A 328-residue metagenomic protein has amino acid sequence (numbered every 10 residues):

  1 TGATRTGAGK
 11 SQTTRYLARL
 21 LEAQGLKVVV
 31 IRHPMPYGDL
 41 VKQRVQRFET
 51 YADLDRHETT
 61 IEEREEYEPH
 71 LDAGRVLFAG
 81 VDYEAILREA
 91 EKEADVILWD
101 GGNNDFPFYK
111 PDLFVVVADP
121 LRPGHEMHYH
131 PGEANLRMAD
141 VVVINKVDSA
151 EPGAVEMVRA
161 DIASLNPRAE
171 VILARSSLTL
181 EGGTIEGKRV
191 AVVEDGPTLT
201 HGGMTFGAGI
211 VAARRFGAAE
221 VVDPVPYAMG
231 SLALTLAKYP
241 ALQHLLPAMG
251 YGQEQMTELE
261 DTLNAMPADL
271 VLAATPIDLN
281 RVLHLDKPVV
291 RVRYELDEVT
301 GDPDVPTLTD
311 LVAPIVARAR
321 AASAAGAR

Functional and structural regions predicted by a protein language model:
G2-A3, G7-A8, Q12-A163, P167-V290 (+2 more regions): Flexible phosphate-sensing "switch/lid" loops adjacent to ATP/NTP-binding sites across phosphate-transfer
